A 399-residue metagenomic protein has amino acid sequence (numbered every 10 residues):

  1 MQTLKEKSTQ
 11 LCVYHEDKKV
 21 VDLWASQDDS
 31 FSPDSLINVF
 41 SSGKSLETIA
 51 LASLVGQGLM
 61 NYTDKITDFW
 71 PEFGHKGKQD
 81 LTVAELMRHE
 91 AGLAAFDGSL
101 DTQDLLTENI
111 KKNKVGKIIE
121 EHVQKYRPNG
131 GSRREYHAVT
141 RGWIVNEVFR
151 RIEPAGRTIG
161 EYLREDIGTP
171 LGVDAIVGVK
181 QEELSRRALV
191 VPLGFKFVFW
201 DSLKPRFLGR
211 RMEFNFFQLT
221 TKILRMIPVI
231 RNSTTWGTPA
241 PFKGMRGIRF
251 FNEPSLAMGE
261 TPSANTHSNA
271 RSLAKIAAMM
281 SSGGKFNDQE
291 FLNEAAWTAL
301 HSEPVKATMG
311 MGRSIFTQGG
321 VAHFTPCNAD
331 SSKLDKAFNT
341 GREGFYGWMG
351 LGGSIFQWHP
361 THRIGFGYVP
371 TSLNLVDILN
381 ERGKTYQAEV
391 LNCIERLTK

Functional and structural regions predicted by a protein language model:
M1-F31, Y62, Q103, F356-H359 (+1 more regions): A short, well-structured edge-of-sheet supersecondary motif
K5, D28-W143, E147: Active-site-proximal loop and beta-strand segments within enzyme catalytic domains
K18, L23, Q103-N129, R157-D174 (+1 more regions): Short, charged, amphipathic alpha-helices and their helix-cap/turn boundaries
V20, D34, L46, S53-P71 (+2 more regions): Short, well-structured active-site flanking segments
A52, T67, A84-R88, G116 (+8 more regions): Non-transmembrane alpha-helical segments in soluble domains of secreted/periplasmic/extracellular proteins
H89, R141-V148, A264-F286, S354-T371: Active-site-proximal alpha-helical segments within enzyme catalytic domains
L193-A270, T298, S302-T361: Active-site Gly/Thr loop motif
S282-K285, H301-T308, V376-K399: Short, gly/Ser/Thr-rich active-site loops of penicillin-recognizing serine hydrolases
